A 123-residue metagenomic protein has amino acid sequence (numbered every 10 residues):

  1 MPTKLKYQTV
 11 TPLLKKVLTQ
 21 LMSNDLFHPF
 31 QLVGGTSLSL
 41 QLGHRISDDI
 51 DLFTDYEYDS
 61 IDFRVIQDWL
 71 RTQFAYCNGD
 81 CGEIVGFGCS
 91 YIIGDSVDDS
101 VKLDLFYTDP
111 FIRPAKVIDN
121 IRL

Functional and structural regions predicted by a protein language model:
M1-L123: Compositionally biased terminal segments of proteins
